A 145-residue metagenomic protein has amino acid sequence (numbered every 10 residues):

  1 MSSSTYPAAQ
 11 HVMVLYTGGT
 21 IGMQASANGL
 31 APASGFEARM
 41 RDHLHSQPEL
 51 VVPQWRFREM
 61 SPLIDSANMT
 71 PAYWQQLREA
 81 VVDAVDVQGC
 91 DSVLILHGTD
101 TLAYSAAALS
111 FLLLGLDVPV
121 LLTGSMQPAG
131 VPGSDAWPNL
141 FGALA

Functional and structural regions predicted by a protein language model:
S2-A145: Active-site histidine-anchored catalytic micro-motif
